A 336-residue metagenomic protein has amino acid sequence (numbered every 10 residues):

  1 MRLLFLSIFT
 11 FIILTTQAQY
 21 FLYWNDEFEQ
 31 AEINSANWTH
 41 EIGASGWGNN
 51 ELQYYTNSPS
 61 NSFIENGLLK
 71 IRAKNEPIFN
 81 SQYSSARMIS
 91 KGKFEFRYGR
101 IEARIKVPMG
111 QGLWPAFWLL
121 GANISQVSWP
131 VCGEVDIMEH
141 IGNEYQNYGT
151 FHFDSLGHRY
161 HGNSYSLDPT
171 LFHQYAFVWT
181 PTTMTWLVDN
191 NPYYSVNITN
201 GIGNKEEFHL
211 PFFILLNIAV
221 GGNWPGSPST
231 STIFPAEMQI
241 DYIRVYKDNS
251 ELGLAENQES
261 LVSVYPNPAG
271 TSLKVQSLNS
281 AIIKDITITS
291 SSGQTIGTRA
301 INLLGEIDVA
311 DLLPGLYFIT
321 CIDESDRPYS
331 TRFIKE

Functional and structural regions predicted by a protein language model:
M1-Q19, L254-A255, C321: Bacterial Sec-dependent N-terminal signal peptides
L14-Q17, E65, K205-F212, P268-A269 (+2 more regions): Short, surface-exposed loop and linker segments with low hydrophobicity and enrichment for Pro/Ser/Thr
Q19-E251: GH16 jelly-roll
A255-E336: C-terminal outer-membrane/trafficking sorting elements
